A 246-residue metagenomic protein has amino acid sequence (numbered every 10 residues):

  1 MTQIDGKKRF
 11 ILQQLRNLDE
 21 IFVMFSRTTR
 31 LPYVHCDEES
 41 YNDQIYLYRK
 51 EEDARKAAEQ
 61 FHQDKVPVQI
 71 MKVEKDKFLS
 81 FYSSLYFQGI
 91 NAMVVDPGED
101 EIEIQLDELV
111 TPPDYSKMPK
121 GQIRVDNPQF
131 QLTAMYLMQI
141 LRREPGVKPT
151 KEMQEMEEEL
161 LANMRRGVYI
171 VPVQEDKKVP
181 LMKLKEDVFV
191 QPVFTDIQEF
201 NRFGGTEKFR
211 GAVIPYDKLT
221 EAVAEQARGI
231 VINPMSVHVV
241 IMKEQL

Functional and structural regions predicted by a protein language model:
M1-L246: An interfacial alpha-helical scaffold signature
